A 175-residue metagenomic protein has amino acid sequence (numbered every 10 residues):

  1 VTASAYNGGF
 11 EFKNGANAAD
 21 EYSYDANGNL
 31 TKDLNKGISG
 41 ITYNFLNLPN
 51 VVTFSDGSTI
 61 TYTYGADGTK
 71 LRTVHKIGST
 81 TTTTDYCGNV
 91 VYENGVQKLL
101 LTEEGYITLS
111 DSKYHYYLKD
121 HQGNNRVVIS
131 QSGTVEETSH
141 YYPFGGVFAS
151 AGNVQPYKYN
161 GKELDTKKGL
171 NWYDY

Functional and structural regions predicted by a protein language model:
V1-A3, A26, T31-G37, V51-D56 (+5 more regions): Beta-turn initiation residues at beta-strand->coil junctions
A3-G15, D20-G28, S39-L48, I60-G68 (+4 more regions): Aromatic-rich beta-strand edge motifs centered on tyrosine
Y6-N7, K13, N35, S55 (+9 more regions): Intrinsically disordered, low-complexity segments enriched in small/polar residues
G9-A16, T31-N35, T108-S110, T166-L170: Short loop/turn motifs at secondary-structure junctions and domain boundaries
N17, K36, G57, Y159 (+1 more regions): Short beta-strand-initiation
T53-T82, N160: Long amphipathic alpha-helical scaffold regions
T83-D85, I107, Y173-Y175: A general secondary-structure boundary signal
E103, D111-D174: A motif-centric feature for acidic-aromatic and gly/ser/thr-rich catalytic loops and repeats
